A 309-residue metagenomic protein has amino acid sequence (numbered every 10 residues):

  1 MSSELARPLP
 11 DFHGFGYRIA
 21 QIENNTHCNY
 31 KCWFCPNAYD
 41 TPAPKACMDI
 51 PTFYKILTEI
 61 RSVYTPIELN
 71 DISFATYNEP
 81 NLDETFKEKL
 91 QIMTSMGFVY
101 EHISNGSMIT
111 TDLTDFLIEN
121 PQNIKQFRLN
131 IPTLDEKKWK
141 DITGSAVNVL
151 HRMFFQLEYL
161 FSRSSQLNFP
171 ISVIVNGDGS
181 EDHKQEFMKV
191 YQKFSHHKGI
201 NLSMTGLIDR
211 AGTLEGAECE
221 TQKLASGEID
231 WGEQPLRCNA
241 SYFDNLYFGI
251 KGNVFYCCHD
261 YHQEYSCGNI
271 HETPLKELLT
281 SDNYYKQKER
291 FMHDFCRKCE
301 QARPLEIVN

Functional and structural regions predicted by a protein language model:
M1-R18, A38, N253-N309: Flexible mid-to-C-terminal extensions adjoining Fe-S/redox cofactors in radical SAM and related proteins
G14-H27, K31-G206: Conserved glycine-rich "GG(E/T)P / GGGxP" loop and the immediately following alpha-helix in the radical SAM core
H27, K31, R237, F295: The −1 position to Zn-ligating cysteines in a subset of zinc-ribbon hairpins
G179-E181, L207-G216, P274: A short acidic, often aromatic-flanked loop/helix-cap motif at beta-alpha or helix-coil junctions that lines enzyme
L214-E233, D282-K286: Short, positively charged
N239-Y242: Short, small/polar residue-rich loop motifs at catalytic or cofactor-binding pockets
D244-L246: Hydrophobic alpha-helical transmembrane segments of multi-pass membrane transport proteins, especially secondary
F248-K251: Short, acidic, Ser/Thr-enriched surface-loop or helix-capping motifs
